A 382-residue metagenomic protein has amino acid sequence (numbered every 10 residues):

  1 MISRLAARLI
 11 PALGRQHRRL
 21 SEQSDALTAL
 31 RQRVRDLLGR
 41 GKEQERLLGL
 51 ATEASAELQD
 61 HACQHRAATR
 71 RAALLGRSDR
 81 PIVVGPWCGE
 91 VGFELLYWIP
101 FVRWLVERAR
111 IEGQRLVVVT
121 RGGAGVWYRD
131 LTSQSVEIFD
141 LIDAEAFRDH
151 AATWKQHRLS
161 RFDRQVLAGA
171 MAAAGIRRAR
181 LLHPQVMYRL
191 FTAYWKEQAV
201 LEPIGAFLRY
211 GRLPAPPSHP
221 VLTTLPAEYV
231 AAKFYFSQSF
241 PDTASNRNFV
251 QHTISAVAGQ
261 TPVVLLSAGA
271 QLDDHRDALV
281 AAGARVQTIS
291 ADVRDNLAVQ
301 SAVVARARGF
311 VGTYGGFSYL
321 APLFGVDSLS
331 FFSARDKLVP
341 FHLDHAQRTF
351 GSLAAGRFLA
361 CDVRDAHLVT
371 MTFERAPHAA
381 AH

Functional and structural regions predicted by a protein language model:
M1-A68: Membrane-proximal basic amphipathic "stem/tether" segments
A68-L74, D79-A174, V299-A302, F317-L320 (+1 more regions): Active-site and donor-binding regions of nucleotide-sugar-utilizing enzymes
P81-V83, Y229, G309: Structural motif
R121, A227, A232-F240, R247-L297: Catalytic donor nucleotide-activated moiety binding site of glycosyltransferases and closely related
Y128-E145, D277-A291, S328, H345-L359: Active-site regions of enzymes building and remodeling cell-envelope glycoconjugates
Q156-Y235: A nucleotide-sugar donor-handling region in carbohydrate enzymes
A305-V311: Acidic donor-binding loop of glycosyltransferase active sites
S318-H382: Nucleotide-sugar donor-binding patch of glycosyltransferase catalytic domains
